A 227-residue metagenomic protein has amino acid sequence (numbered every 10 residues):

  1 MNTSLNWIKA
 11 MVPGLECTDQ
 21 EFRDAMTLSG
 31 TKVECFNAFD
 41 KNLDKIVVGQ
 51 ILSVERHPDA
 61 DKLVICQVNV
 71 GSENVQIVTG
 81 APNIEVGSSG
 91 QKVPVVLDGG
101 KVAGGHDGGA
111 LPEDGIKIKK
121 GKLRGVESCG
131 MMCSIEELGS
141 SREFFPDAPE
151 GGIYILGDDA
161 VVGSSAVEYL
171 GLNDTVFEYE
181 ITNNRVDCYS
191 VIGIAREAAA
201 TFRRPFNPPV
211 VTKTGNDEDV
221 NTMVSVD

Functional and structural regions predicted by a protein language model:
M1-E218: Phosphate-backbone binding interfaces of nucleic-acid-interacting proteins
G193, V224-V226: Extended, well-folded interaction surfaces typified by the phenylalanyl-tRNA synthetase beta subunit core
N221: Glycine-rich loop at the start of a catalytic domain that most often binds anionic cofactors/ligands
